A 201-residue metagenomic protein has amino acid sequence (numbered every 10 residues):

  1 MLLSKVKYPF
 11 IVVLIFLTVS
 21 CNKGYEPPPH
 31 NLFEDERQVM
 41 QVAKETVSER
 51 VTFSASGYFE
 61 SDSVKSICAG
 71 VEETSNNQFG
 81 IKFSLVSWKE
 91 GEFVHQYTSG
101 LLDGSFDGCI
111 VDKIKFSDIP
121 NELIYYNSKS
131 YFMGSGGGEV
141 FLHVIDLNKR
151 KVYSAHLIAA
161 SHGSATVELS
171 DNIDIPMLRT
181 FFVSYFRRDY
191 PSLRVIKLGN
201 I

Functional and structural regions predicted by a protein language model:
M1-F10: Bacterial N-terminal signal peptides that target proteins for export
L14, T18-V42, S128-I201: Acidic, small-residue rich beta-repeat scaffolds with periodic aromatic anchors
C21-D107, I196-I201: Terminal domain-start segments
E49-F59, S105-E122, T166-D174: Beta-propeller blade termini
V51, I67-A69, F83-V86, V111 (+4 more regions): Hydrophobic beta-strand residues in large extracellular and virion-surface proteins
E60-V71, F116-K129, D174-V183: Acidic/hydrophobic-patterned starts of short beta strands in beta-sheet-rich repeat architectures
Y97-I145: Surface-exposed, polar helix/loop patches in the mature regions of secreted/periplasmic/lumenal proteins that form
